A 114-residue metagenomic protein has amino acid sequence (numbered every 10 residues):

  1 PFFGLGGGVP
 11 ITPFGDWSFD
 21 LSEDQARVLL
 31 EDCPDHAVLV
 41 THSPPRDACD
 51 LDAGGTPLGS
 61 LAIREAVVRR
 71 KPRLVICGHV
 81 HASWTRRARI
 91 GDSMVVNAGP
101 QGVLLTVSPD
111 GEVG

Functional and structural regions predicted by a protein language model:
P1-L58, A62: Conserved catalytic scaffold of divalent metal-dependent phosphoesterases
G8, R64-L74, A82-G114: Binuclear metal-dependent phosphoesterase catalytic core
F14-W17, A53, H79, D92 (+1 more regions): Generic alpha-helix signal with a bias toward terminal, lower-confidence helices and secondary-structure junctions
V40-P45, R73-S83: Histidine-centered catalytic micro-motifs
